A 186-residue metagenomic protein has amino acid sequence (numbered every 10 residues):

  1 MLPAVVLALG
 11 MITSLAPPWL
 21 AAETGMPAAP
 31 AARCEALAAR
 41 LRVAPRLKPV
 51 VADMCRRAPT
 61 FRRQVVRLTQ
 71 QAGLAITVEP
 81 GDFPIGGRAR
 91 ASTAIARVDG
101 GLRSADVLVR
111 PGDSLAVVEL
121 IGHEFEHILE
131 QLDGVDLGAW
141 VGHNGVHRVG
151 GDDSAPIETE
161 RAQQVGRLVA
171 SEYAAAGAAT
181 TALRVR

Functional and structural regions predicted by a protein language model:
P3-S14: Bacterial N-terminal signal peptides
L15-C55: N-terminal low-complexity, Pro/Thr/Ser-rich intrinsically disordered segments that act as propeptides or flexible
E35-L37, L41-P49, G101-V109, G142-V149: Acidic/histidine-rich, surface-exposed loop or edge segments in extracytoplasmic proteins
V51-G73: Zn2+-dependent metallopeptidase catalytic core
F83-A116: Active-site scaffold of zinc-dependent metalloenzymes
L115, Q131-R161: Post-HEXXH active-site segment of zinc metalloproteases
E119-L132: Active-site recognition of the HExxH zinc-binding catalytic motif
A155, T159, Q163-R186: Long, well-structured alpha-helical subdomains associated with metal-dependent extracellular/ecto-lumenal hydrolases
